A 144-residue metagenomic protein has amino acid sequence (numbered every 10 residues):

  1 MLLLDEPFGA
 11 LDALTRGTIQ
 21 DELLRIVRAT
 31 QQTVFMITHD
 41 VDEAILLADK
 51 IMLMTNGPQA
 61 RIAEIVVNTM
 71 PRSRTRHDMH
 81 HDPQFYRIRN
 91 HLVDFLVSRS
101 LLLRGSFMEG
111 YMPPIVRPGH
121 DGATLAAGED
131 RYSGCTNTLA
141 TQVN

Functional and structural regions predicted by a protein language model:
L2-E6: Catalytic Walker B motif of ABC-type/P-loop ATPase nucleotide-binding domains
G9-L11: ABC ATPase nucleotide-binding domain "signature" loop
R16-Q31: Helical segment within the ABC ATPase nucleotide-binding domain
Q31-I37: Conserved H-loop
D40-L46: Conserved H-loop
L46-L53: Conserved catalytic segment of ABC-fold P-loop ATPases
M54-H91: Conserved beta-strand-loop-alpha-helix hinge in the C-terminal portion of ABC ATPase nucleotide-binding domains
H77-N144: Non-catalytic connector elements of ABC transporters
